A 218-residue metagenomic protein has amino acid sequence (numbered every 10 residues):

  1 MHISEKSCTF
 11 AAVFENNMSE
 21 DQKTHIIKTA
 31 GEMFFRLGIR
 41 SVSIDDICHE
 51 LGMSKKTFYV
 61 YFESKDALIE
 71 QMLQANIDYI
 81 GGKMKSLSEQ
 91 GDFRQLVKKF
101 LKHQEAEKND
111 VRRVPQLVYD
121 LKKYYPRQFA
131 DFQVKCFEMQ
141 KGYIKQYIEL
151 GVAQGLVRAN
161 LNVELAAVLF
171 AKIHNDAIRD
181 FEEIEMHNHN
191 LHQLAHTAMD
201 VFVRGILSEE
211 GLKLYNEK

Functional and structural regions predicted by a protein language model:
M1-N16, Q146-L150, Q154, E183 (+1 more regions): C-terminal peripheral helix-coil segments that are non-catalytic and often amphipathic
M1-N17, E32, S41-S43, L51 (+1 more regions): Short glycine/proline-centered loop/turn elements that form peptide/ligand docking sites
S19, I69, L73, I77 (+6 more regions): Amphipathic, non-transmembrane alpha-helical scaffold segments
Q22-M33, I47, M72-N76, I80 (+1 more regions): Generic hydrophobic, amphipathic alpha-helix propensity
H25, M33-Q71: Helix-turn-helix
Q71, K85-R113, A167-F170, H192: Hydrophobic alpha-helical connector segments
N109-K145, A153-L156, E164-L165: Short secondary-structure transition hinges
A159-F181, L191-G205: Hydrophobic alpha-helical segments that form the core of small-molecule binding pockets and/or dimer interfaces
